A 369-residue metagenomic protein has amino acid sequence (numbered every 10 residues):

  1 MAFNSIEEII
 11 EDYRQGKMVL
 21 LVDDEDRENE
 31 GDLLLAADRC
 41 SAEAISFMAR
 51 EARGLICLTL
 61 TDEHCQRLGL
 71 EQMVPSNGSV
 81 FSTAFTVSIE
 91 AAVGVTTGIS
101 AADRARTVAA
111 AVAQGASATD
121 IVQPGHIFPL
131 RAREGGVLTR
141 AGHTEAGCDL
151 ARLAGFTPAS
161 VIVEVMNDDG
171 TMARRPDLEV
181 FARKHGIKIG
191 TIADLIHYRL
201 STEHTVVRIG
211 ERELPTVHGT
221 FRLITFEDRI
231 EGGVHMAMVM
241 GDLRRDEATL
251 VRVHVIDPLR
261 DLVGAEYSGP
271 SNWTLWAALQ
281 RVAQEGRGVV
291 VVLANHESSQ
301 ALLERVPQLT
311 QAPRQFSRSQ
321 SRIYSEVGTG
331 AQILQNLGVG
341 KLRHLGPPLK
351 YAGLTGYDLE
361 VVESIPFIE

Functional and structural regions predicted by a protein language model:
M1-E369: Catalytic domains of riboflavin
